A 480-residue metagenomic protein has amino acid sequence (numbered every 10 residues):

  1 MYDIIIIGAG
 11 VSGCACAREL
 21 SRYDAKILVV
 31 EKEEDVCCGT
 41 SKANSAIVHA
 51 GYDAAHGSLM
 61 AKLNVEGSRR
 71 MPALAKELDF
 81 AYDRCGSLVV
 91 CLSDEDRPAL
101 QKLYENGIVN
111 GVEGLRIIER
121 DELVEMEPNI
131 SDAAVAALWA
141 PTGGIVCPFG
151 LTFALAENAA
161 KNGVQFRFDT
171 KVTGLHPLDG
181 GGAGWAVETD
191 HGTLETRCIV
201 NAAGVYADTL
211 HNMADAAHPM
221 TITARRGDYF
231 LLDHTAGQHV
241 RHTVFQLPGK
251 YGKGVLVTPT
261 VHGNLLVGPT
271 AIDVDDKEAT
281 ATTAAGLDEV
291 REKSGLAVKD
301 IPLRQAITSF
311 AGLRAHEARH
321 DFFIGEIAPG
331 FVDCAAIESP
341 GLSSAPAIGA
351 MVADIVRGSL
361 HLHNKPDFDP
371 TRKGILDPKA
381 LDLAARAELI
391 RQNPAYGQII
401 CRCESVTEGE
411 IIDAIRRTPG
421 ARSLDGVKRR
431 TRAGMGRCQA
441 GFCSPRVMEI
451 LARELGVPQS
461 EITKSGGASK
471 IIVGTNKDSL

Functional and structural regions predicted by a protein language model:
Y2-V29: N-terminal Rossmann-like FAD-binding beta1-loop-alpha1 element of flavoenzymes
A15, L175-A183, E188-G268, I272-T283 (+3 more regions): Flavin-dependent oxidoreductases
S21-A43: Glycine-rich FAD pyrophosphate-binding loop
A46-M126, V135, G254-V255: Dinucleotide-binding Rossmann-like beta1-alpha1 core, especially the glycine-rich loop that anchors the ADP
A55, K62-V65, V90-A99, L138-E157 (+4 more regions): Short beta-strand to alpha-helix junction loop
L138-C198: Helical element adjacent to the flavin cofactor pocket in flavoenzyme catalytic cores
G252, V261-H262, D273, K277-I399 (+3 more regions): C-terminal catalytic lobe of FAD-dependent flavoproteins
E278, T407-R417, G441-Q459: Iron-sulfur (Fe-S) cluster-binding segments and ferredoxin-like electron-carrier domains, especially [2Fe-2S]
